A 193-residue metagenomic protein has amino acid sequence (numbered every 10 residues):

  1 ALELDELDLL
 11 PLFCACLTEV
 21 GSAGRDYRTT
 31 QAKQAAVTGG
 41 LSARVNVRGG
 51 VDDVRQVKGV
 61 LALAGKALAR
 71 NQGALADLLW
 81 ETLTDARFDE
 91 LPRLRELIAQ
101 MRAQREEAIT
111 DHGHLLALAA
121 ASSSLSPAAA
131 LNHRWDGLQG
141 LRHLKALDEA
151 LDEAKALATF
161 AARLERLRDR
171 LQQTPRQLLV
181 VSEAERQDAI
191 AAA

Functional and structural regions predicted by a protein language model:
A1-T18, R25-D85, L91-D152, Q173-S182: M16 family metallopeptidases and their MPP-like homologs
R70, A74, K155, T159 (+1 more regions): Conserved active-site and cofactor/substrate-binding residues in soluble primary-metabolism enzymes
W135-G137, F160-A193: Non-catalytic, conformational "gating/processing" segments within enzyme and secreted inhibitor domains
K145-T159, R163-R168: Aromatic-residue-lined binding/catalytic grooves and analogous aromatic/hydrophobic interfacial grooves in multimeric
